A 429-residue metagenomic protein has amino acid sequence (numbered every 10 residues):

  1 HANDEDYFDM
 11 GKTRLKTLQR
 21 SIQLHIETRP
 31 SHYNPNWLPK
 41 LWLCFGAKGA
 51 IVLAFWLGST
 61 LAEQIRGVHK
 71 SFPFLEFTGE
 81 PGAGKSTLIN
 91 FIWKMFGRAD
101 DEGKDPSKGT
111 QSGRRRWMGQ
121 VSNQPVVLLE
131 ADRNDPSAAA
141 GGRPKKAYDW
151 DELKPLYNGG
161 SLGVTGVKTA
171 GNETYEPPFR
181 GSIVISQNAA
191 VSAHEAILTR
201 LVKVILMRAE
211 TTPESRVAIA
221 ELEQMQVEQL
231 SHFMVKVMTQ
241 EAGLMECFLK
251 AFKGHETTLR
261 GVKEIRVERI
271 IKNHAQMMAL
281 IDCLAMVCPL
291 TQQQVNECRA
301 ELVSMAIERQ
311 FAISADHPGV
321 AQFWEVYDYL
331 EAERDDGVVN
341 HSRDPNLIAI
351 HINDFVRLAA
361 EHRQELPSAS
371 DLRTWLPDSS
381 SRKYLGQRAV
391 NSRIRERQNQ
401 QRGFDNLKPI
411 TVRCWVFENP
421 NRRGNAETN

Functional and structural regions predicted by a protein language model:
A2-L18, L24, L41, N134 (+1 more regions): DNA transaction DNA-binding modules
Y7-E102, S107-K108, H274, A285: P-loop NTPase catalytic core of nucleic-acid-dependent motor ATPases
L88-R143: AAA+/P-loop NTPase substrate/partner-engagement loops
W117-V121, K145-K146, T174-F179, A193-I197: Conserved catalytic network of the ASCE P-loop NTPase/AAA+ motor domain
V127-L129, G163-T165, P177-N188, V202-I205: Structural recognition of the conserved hydrophobic beta-strand(s) that form the central parallel beta-sheet of P-loop
D132-R133, N188-S192, M207-T211: Conserved nucleotide-binding/hydrolysis micro-motifs of P-loop NTPases
G142-T174: Conserved catalytic/switch belt of AAA+ P-loop NTPases
P177-F179, E195-T291: Phosphate-sensing "switch" segment of ASCE/P-loop ATPases
